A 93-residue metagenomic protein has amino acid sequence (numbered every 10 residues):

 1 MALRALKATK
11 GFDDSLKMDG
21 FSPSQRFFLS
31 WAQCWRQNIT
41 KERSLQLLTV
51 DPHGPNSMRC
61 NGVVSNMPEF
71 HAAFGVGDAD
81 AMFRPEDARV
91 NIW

Functional and structural regions predicted by a protein language model:
M1-W93: Zinc-dependent metallohydrolase catalytic domains
